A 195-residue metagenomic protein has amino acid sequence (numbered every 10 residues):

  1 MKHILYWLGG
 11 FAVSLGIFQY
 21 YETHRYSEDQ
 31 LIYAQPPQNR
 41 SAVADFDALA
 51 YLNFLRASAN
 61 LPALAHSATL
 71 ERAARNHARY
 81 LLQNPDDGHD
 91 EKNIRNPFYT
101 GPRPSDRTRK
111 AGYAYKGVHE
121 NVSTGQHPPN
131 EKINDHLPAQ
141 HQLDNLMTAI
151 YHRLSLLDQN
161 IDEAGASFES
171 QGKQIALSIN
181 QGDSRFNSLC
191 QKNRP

Functional and structural regions predicted by a protein language model:
K2-W7, F11-P195: Functional surface patches built around histidine and acidic residues
